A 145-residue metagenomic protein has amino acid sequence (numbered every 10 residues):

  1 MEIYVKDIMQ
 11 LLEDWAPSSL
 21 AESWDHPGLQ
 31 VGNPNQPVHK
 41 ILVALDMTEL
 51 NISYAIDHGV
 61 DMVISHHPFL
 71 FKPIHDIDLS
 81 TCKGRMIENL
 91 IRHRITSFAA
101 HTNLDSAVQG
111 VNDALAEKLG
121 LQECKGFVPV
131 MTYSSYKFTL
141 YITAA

Functional and structural regions predicted by a protein language model:
M1-A145: Hydrophobic structural segments
